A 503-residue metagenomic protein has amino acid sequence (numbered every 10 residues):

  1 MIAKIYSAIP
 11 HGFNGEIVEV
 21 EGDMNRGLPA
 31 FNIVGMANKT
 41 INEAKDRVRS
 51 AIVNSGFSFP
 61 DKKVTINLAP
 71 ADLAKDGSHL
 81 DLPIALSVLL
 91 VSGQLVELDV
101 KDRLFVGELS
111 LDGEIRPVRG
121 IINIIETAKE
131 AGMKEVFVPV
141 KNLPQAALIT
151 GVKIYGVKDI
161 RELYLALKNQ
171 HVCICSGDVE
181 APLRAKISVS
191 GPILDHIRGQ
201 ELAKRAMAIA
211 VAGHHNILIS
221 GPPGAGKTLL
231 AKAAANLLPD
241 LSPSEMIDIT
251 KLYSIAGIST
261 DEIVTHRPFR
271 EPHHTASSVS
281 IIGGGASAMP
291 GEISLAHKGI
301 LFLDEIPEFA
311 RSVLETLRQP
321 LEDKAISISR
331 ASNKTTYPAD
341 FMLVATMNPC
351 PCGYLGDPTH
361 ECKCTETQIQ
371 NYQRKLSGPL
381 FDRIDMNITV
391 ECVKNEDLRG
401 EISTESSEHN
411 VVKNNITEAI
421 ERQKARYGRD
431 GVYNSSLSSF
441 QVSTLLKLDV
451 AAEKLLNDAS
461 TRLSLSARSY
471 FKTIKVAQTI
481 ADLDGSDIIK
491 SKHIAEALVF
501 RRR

Functional and structural regions predicted by a protein language model:
M1-L218, P222-T228, S329, S469-Y470 (+1 more regions): Peripheral, non-AAA+ core regions of ATP-driven protein-machinery
T40-K45, P60, N67-G77, A288 (+1 more regions): Basic, amphipathic alpha-helical bundle interface domains used for macromolecular binding and assembly
F59-K62, D99-V100, E130-G132, T150 (+9 more regions): Short loop/turn elements that form and flank the Walker-type P-loop nucleotide-binding site in RecA-like NTPase cores
L111, L301-F302, E308-F309: Residues immediately C-terminal
A208, E262-I263, P268, V279-L301 (+1 more regions): Conserved alpha-helical scaffold flanking the Walker A/P-loop in AAA+ ATPase domains
I219-I258: Walker A/P-loop
K298, D304-E305, T316: Walker B catalytic acidic pair
